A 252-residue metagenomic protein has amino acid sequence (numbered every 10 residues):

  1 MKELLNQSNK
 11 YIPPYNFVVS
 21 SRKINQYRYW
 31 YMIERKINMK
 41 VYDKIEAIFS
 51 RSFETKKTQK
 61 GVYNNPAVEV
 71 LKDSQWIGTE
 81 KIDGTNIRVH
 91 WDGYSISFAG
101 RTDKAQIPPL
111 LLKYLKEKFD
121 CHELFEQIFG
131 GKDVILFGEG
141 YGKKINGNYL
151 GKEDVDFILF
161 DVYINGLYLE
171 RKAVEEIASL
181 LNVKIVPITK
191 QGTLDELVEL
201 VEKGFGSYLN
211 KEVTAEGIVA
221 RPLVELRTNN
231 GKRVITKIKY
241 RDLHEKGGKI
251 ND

Functional and structural regions predicted by a protein language model:
K2, N6, K23-I24, K36: Polybasic, lysine-rich low-complexity intrinsically disordered segments
N9-K10, R22, G84: Generic N-terminal simple sequence motifs
F17, I33-D252: Core nucleotide-handling region used for phosphoryl-transfer chemistry
V19-S20, Y27: Local alpha-helix boundary/kink/capping signal
